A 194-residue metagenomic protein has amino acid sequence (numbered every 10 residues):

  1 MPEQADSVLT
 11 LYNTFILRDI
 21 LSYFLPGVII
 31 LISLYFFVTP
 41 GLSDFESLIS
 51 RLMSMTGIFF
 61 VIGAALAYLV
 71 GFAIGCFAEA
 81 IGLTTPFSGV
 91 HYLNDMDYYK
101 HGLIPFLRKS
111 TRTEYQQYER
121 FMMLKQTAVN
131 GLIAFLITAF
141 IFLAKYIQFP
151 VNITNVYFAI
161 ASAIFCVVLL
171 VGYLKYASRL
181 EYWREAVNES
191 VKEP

Functional and structural regions predicted by a protein language model:
M1-F15, V171-P194: Cytosolic/matrix-facing juxtamembrane and C-terminal tails of multi-pass cellular membrane proteins
M1-Y92, F149-I160: N-terminal first transmembrane alpha-helix
N13-L17, L21, H101-K145: Loop-to-transmembrane boundary segments
A65, L69-F72, C76, T127 (+2 more regions): Short, well-structured alpha-helical interface segments that form or flank functional binding sites
A67-G71, G75-M123: Charge-rich cytosolic interhelical loops and cytosolic tails of multi-pass membrane proteins
A80, T84, K109, T113 (+3 more regions): Surface-exposed polar/charged interaction patches
I137-A186: Alpha-helical transmembrane segments and their immediate juxtamembrane interface regions
